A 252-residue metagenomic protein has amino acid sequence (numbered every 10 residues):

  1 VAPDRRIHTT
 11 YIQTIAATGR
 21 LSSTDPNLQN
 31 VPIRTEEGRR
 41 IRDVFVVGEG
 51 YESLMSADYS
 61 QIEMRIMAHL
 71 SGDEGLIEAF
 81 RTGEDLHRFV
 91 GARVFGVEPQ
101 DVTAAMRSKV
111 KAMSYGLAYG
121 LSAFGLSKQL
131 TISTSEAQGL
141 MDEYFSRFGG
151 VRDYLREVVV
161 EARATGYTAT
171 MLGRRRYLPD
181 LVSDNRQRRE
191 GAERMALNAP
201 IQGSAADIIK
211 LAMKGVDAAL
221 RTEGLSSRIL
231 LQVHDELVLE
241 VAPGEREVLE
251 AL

Functional and structural regions predicted by a protein language model:
V1-L252: Conserved catalytic core of nucleotide polymerization and phosphodiester-bond processing enzymes
